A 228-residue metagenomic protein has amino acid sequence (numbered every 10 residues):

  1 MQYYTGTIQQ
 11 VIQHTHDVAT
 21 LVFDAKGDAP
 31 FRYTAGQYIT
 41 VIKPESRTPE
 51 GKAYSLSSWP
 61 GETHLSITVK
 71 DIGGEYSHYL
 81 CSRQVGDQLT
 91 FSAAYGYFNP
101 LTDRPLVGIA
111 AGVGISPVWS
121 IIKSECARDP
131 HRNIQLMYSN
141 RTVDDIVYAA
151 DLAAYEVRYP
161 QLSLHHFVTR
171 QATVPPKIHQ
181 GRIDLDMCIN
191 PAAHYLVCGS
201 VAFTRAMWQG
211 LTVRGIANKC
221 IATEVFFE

Functional and structural regions predicted by a protein language model:
Q2-D87, R141-T142, T169-Q171: Ferredoxin-reductase
Q2-T5, M137, R141-E228: Reductase modules of NAD(P)H-dependent flavoproteins
G36, G114, S200: Short, conserved phosphate/pyrophosphate- and ester-handling motifs at nucleotide-, phospho-/glycolipid
I42, S92-A93: Residue-level recognition of conserved beta-strand edge/terminus positions
R47-Y54, G96-D103, G108: Short, Lys/Arg- and Gly-enriched loop/turn segments at beta-strand edges
P105-V107, Q135, H194: Structural motif
I115-A127: Histidine-anchored nucleotide/phosphate-binding helix
A127-N133: Conserved S-adenosyl-L-methionine
